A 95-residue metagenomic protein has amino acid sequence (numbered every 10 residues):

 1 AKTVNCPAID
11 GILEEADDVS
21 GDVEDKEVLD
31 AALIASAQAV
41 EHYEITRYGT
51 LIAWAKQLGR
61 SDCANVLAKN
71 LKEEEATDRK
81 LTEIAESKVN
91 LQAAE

Functional and structural regions predicted by a protein language model:
A1-P7: Acidic (E/D-rich), amphipathic helical modules within compact regulatory domains
K2, A68-L71, T77-D78: Metal- and O2-centered redox machinery and metal/ROS homeostasis
T3, S61-N65: Short, solvent-exposed positions on alpha-helices
P7-S61: Acidic/histidine-rich alpha-helical segments that form the ligand environment of transition-metal centers
T77-A85: Amphipathic alpha-helical coiled-coil segments
V89-E95: Short, charged, intrinsically disordered terminal tails
